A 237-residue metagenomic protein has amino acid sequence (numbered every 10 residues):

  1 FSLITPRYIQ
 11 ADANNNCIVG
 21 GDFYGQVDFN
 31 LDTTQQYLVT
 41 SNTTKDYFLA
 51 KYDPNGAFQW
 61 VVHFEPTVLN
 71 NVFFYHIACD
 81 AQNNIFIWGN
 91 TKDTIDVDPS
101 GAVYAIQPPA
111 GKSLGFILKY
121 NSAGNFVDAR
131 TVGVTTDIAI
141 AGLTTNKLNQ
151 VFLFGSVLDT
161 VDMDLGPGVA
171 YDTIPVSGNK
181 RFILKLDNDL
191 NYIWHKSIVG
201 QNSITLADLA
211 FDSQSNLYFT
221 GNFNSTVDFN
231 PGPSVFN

Functional and structural regions predicted by a protein language model:
F1-N237: A sequence-level/structural motif corresponding to short, flexible coil/turn segments enriched in small polar residues
